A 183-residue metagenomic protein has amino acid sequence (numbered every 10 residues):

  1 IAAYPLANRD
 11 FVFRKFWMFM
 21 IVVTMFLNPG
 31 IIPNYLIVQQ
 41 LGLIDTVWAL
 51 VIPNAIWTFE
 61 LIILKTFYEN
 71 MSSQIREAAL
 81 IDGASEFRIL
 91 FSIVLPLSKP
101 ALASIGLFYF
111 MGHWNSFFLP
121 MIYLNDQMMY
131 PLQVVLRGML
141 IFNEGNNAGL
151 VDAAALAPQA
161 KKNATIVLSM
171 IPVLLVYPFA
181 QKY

Functional and structural regions predicted by a protein language model:
I1-Y183: A hydrophobic, multi-pass inner-membrane permease signature
